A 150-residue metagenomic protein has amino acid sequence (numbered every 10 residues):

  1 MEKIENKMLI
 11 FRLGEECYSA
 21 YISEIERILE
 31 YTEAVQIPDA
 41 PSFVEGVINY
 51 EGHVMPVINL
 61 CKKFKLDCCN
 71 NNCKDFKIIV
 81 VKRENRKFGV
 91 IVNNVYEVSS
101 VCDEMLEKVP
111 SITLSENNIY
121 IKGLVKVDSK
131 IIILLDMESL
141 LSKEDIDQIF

Functional and structural regions predicted by a protein language model:
M1-F150: An acidic, low-aromatic, low-complexity terminal/linker signal
